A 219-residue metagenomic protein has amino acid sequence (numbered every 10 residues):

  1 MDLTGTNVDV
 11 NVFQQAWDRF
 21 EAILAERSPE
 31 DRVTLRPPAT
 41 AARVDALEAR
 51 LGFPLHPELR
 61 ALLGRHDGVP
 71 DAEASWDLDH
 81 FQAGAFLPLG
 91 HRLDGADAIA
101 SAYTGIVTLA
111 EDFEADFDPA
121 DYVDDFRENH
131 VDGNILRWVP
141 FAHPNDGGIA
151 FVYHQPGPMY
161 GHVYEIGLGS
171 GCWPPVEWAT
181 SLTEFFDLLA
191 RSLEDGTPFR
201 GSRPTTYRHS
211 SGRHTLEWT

Functional and structural regions predicted by a protein language model:
M1-N145, G201-P204, R213-T219: A surface-exposed partner-binding patch
V69, G147, G157-P158, S192: Short loop/turn segments at secondary-structure transitions that flank enzyme active sites
I149-E184: Segments surrounding the PLD/"HKD" phosphodiesterase catalytic module and close analogs
V176-T219: Long, compositionally biased interface segments
